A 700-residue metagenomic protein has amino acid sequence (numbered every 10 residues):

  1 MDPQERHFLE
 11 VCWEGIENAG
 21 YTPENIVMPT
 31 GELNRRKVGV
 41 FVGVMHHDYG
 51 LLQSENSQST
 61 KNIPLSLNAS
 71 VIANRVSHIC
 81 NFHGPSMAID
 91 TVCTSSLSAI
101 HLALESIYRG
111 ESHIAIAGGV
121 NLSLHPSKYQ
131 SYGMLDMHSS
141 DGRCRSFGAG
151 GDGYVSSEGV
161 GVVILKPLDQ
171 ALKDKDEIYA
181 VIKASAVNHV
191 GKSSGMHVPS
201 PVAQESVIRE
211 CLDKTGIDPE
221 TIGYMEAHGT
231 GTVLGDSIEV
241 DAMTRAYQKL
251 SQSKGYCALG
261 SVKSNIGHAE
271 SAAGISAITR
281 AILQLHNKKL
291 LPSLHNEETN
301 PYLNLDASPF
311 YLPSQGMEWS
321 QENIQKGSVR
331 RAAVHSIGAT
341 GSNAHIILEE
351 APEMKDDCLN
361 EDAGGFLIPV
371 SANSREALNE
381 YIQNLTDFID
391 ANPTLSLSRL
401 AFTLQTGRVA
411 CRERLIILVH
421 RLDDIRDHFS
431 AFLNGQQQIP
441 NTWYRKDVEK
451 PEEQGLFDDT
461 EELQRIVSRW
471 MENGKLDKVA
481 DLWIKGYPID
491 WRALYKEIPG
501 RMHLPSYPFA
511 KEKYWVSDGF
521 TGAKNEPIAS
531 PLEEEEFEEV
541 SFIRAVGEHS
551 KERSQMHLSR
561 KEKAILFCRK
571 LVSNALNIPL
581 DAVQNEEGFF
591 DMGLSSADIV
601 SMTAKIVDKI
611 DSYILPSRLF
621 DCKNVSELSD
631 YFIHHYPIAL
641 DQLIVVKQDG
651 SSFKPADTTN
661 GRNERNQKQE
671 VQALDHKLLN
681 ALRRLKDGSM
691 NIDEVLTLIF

Functional and structural regions predicted by a protein language model:
M1-D362, E380-Q383, D387, A391: Condensing-enzyme catalytic core of the thiolase-fold
P3-R6, L234, N343, L566 (+5 more regions): Phosphopantetheine-attachment site and its flanking helix in carrier
L9-E10, E17, G327-V329, E349 (+11 more regions): Acyl-thioester-processing domains in fatty-acid/polyketide/NRPS systems
P199-K214, R331-G486, D518: Flexible catalytic loop/linker elements that gate and position reactive groups at enzyme active sites
I222, V479, I606: Conserved S/T- and glycine-rich ATP-binding loop of Class I adenylate-forming
S314, V334, I347-L348, V448-S573 (+1 more regions): Flexible, low-complexity linker/boundary loops enriched in proline and small hydrophobic residues that flank enzymatic
C411, L415, L580-A582, S595-K623 (+1 more regions): Phosphopantetheinylated carrier protein domains
F509-K524, F620-V645: Intrinsically disordered, low-complexity glycine/proline-rich and charged
